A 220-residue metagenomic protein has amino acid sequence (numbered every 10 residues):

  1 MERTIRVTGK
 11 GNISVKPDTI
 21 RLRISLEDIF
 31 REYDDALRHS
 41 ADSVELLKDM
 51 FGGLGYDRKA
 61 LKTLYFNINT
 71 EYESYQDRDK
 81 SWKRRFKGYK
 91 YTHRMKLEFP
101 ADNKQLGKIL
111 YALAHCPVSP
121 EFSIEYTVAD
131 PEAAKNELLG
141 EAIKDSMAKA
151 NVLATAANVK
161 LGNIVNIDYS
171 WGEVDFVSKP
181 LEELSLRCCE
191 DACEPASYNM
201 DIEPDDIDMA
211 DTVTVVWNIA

Functional and structural regions predicted by a protein language model:
M1-A220: Short, charge-dense linear interaction motifs
